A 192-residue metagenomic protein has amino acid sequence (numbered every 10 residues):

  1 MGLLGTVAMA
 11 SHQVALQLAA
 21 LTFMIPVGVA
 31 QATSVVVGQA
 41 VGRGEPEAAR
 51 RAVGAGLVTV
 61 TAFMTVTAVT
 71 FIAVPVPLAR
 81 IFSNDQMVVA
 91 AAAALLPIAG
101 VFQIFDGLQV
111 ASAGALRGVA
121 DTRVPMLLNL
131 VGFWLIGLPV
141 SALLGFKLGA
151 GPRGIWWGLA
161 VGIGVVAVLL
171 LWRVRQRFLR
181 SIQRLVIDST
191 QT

Functional and structural regions predicted by a protein language model:
M1-L21, Q39, P77-Q86, K147: Helix-terminus/linker motif at the lipid-water interface of multi-pass membrane proteins
S11-P75, G107-P125: Small-residue-rich hydrophobic transmembrane alpha-helices
V27-A30, A99-G118, V124-W134, V140 (+2 more regions): Short runs within selected transmembrane alpha-helices of multi-pass transporters and secretion channels
V37-F102, L144-T192: Short alpha-helical transmembrane segments in multi-pass integral membrane proteins
